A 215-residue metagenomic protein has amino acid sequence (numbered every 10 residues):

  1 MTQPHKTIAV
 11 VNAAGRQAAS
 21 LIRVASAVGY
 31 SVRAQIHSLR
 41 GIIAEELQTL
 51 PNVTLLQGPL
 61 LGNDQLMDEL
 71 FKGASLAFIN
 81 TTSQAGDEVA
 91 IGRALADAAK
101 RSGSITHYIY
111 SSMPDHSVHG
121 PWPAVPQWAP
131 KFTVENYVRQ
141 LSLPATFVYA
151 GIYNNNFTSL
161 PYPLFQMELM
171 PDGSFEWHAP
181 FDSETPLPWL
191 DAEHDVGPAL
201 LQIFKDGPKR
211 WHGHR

Functional and structural regions predicted by a protein language model:
T2-L47, L61-Q65, K72, I79 (+3 more regions): Oxidoreductase cofactor-interface core, primarily capturing Rossmann-like NAD(P)-dependent enzymes
V53-T54, A145: Short, conserved active-site loop motifs that form the nucleotide-linked donor/cofactor pocket
Q57: Conserved residues in the N-terminal Rossmann fold of short-chain dehydrogenase/reductase
A94, A98: Short, conserved SAM-binding segment of the class I
